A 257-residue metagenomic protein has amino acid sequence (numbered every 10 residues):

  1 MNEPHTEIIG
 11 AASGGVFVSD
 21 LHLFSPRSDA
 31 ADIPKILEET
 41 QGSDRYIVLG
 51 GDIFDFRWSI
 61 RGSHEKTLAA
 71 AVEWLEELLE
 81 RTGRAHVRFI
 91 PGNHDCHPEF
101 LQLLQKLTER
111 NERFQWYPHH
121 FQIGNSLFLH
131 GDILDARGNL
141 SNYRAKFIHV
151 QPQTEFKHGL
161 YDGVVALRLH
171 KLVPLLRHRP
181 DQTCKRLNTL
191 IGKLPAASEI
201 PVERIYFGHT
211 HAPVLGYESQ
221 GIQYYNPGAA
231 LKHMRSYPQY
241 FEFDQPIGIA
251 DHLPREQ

Functional and structural regions predicted by a protein language model:
N2-I9, S13-G14, L23-I123: Core catalytic region of metal-dependent phosphoesterases/phosphodiesterases, especially metallo-beta-lactamase-like
G14-F24, I60, L172-D181: Short, basic, glycine/proline-bearing loop/turn elements
G15-V18, Y46-G50, F128, Y206: Structural motif
D20, D52, L75, G92 (+3 more regions): Divalent metal-coordination and catalytic microenvironments
H64-A85, I148-H149, G159-Y161, R177-K185 (+1 more regions): N-terminal short leaders/motifs
L107-R113, Y117, Q122-L127, D132 (+2 more regions): Conserved beta-sheet core of the metallophosphoesterase superfamily
F128-G192: Active-site-proximal loop/helix segment associated with metal-binding centers of metalloenzymes
H178, P246-I249, L253-Q257: Metal-dependent phosphoesterase/phosphodiesterase active-site architecture
